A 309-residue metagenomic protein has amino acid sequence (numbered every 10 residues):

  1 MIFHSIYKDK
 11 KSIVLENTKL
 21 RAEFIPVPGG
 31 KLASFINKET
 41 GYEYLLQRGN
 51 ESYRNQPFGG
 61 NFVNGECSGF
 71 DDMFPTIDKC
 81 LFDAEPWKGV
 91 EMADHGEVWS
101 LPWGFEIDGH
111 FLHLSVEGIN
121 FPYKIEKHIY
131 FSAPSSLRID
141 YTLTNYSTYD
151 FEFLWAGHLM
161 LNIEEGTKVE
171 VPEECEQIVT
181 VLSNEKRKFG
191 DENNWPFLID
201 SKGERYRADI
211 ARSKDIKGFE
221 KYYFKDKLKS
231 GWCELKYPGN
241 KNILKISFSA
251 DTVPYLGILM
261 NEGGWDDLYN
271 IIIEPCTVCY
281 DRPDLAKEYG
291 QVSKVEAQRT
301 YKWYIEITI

Functional and structural regions predicted by a protein language model:
M1-R138, Y149-L154, L159-I309: Surface-exposed acidic/polar loop and edge beta-strand patches at domain peripheries
